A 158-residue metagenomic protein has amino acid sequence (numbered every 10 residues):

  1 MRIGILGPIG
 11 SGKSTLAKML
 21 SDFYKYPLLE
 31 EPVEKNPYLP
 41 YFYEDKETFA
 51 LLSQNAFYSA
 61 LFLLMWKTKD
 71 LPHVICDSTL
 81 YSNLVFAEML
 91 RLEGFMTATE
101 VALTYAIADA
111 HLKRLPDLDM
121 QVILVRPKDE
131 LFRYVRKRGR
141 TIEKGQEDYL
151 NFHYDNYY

Functional and structural regions predicted by a protein language model:
M1-R2: Pre-Walker A (Motif I) flank of P-loop NTPase domains
I5: Hydrophobic anchor at the beta1->P-loop junction of P-loop NTPases
P8: P-loop (Walker A) phosphate-binding loop of NTP-binding proteins
K13: Conserved lysine of the Walker
L16-A17: Post-Walker A alpha-helix
D22-L63: Conserved substrate/cofactor phosphate-moiety recognition/catalytic segment in nucleotide-dependent phosphotransferases
Y58-V74, D109-K113: Short amphipathic alpha-helices and their capping/turn segments at secondary-structure boundaries
F86-N156: A glycine- and Lys/Arg-enriched "phosphate-lid" helix/loop adjacent to the NTP-binding pocket of small-molecule kinases
